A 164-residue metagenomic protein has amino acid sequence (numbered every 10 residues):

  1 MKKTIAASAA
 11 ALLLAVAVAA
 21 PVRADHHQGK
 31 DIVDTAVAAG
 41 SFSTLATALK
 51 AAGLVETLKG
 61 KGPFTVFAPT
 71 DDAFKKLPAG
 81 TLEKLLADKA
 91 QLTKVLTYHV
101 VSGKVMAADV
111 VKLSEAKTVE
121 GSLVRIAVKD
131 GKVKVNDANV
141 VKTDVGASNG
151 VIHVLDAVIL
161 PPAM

Functional and structural regions predicted by a protein language model:
T4-S8, V18-M164: Mature, structured domains of secreted/extracytosolic soluble proteins
A11-L12: Repetitive helical segments and hydrophobic/amphipathic motifs
